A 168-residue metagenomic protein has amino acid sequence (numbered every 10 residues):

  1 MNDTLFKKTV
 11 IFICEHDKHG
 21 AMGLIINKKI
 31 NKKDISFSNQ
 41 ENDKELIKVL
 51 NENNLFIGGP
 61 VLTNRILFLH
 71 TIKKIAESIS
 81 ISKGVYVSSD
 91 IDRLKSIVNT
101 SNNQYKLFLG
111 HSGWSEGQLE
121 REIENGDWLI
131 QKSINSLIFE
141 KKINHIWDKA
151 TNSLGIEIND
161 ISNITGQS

Functional and structural regions predicted by a protein language model:
M1-F108, S112-S168: A short aromatic-anchored loop/beta-hairpin motif
